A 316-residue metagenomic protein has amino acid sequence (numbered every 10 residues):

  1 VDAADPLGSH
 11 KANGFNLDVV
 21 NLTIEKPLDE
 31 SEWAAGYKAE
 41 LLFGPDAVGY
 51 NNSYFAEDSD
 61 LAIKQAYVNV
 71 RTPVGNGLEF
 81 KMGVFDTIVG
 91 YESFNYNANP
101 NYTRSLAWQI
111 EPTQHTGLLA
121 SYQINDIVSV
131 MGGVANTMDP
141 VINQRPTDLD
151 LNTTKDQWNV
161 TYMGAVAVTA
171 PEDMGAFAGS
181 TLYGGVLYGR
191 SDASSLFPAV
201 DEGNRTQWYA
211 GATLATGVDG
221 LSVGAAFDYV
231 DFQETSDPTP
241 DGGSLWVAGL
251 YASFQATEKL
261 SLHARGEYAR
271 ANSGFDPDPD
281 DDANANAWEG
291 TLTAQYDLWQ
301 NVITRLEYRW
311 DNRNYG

Functional and structural regions predicted by a protein language model:
V1-P140, W158-M163, A167-A176, T181 (+4 more regions): Outer membrane beta-barrel
P6-S9, A47-Y50, Y54-S59, V168 (+1 more regions): Outer-membrane beta-barrel pore domains
A47, I110-H115, T137-P146, T154-N159 (+3 more regions): Solvent-exposed loop/turn segments connecting transmembrane beta-strands in outer-membrane beta-barrel proteins
E92-F94, M131-G133, V141-N152, S194-L196: A short secondary-structure junction signal
